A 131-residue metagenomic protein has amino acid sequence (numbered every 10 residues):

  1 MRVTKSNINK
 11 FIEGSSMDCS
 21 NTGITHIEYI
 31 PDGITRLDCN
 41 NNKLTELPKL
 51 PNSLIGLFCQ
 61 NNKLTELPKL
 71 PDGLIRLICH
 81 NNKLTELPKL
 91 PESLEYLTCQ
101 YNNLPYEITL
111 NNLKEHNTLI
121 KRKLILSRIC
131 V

Functional and structural regions predicted by a protein language model:
M1-Y29, I34, N103-V131: N-terminal capping/linker segments that flank leucine-rich repeat
S15-M17, L37-C39, L57-C59, L77-C79 (+1 more regions): Conserved hydrophobic beta-strand positions in leucine-rich repeat
T25-I30, L47-L50, L67-L70, L87-L90 (+1 more regions): Canonical leucine-rich repeat
L70-I108: Ankyrin-repeat and related helical/solenoid repeat scaffolds used for protein-protein interactions
